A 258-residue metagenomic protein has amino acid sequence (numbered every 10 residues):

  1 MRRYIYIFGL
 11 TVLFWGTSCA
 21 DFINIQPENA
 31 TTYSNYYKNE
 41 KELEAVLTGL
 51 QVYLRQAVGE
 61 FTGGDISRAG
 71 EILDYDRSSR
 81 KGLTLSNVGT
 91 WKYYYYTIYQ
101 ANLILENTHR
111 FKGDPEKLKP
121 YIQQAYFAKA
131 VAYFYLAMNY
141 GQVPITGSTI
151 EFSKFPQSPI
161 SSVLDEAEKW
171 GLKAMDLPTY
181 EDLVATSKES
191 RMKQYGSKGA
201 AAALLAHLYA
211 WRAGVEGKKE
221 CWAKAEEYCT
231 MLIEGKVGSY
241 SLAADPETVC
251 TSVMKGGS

Functional and structural regions predicted by a protein language model:
M1-P27: Bacterial Sec-dependent N-terminal signal peptides
Y4-F8, F111-K119, Y126, A213-M231: Secondary-structure transition into beta-strands, especially the periplasmic turns and strand N-termini that construct
C19-N24, T62-D76, L105, M138-P144 (+3 more regions): Aromatic-residue-lined binding/catalytic grooves and analogous aromatic/hydrophobic interfacial grooves in multimeric
C19-T62, C229, V249-C250: Membrane-proximal, proline-rich intrinsically disordered regions
T32, Y37-E44, L54-Q56, D74-G141 (+2 more regions): Conserved, well-structured interaction surfaces
G147-I150: Outer-membrane beta-barrel translocator domains and adjoining extracellular loop/strand segments of Gram-negative
